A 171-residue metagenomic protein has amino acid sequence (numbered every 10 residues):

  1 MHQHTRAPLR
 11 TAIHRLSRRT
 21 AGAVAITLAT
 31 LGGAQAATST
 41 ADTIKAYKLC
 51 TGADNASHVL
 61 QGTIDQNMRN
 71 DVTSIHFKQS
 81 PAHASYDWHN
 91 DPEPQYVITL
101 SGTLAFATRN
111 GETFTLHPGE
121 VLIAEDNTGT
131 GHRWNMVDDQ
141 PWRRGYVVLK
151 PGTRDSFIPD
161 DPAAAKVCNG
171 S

Functional and structural regions predicted by a protein language model:
H4-A21: Bacterial N-terminal signal peptides that target proteins for export
A21-G32: Bacterial N-terminal signal peptides
A34-A36, A41: Boundary at the C-terminal end of the N-terminal hydrophobic targeting segment
T51, I64, T73-D91, D126-N127: Conserved short histidine dyad/triad with adjacent acidic residue
S85-Y86, A105, V121-I123, N127-N135: Histidine-centered metal-chelating micro-motifs
N90-F106: Short, conserved beta-strand element in jelly-roll/cupin
N110-D126: Short acidic-glycine-tyrosine-enriched beta hairpin
I123-A124, V137-R154: A short hydrophobic beta-strand segment most commonly corresponding to one strand of the jelly-roll/cupin
